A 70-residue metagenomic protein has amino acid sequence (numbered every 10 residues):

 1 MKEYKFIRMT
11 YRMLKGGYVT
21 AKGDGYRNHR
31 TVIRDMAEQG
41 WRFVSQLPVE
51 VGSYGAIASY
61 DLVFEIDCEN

Functional and structural regions predicted by a protein language model:
M1-N70: Terminus-proximal functional modules
